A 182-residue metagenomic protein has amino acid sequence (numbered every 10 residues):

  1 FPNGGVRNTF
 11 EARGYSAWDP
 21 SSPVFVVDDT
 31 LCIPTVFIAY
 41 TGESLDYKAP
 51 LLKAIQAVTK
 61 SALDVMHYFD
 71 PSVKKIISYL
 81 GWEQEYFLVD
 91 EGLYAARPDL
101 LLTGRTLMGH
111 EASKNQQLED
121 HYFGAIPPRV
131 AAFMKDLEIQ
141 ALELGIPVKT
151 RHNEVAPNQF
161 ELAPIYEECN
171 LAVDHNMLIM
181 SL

Functional and structural regions predicted by a protein language model:
F1-L182: Glycine-rich, acidic/polar active-site loops that bind/position phosphate-bearing ligands
